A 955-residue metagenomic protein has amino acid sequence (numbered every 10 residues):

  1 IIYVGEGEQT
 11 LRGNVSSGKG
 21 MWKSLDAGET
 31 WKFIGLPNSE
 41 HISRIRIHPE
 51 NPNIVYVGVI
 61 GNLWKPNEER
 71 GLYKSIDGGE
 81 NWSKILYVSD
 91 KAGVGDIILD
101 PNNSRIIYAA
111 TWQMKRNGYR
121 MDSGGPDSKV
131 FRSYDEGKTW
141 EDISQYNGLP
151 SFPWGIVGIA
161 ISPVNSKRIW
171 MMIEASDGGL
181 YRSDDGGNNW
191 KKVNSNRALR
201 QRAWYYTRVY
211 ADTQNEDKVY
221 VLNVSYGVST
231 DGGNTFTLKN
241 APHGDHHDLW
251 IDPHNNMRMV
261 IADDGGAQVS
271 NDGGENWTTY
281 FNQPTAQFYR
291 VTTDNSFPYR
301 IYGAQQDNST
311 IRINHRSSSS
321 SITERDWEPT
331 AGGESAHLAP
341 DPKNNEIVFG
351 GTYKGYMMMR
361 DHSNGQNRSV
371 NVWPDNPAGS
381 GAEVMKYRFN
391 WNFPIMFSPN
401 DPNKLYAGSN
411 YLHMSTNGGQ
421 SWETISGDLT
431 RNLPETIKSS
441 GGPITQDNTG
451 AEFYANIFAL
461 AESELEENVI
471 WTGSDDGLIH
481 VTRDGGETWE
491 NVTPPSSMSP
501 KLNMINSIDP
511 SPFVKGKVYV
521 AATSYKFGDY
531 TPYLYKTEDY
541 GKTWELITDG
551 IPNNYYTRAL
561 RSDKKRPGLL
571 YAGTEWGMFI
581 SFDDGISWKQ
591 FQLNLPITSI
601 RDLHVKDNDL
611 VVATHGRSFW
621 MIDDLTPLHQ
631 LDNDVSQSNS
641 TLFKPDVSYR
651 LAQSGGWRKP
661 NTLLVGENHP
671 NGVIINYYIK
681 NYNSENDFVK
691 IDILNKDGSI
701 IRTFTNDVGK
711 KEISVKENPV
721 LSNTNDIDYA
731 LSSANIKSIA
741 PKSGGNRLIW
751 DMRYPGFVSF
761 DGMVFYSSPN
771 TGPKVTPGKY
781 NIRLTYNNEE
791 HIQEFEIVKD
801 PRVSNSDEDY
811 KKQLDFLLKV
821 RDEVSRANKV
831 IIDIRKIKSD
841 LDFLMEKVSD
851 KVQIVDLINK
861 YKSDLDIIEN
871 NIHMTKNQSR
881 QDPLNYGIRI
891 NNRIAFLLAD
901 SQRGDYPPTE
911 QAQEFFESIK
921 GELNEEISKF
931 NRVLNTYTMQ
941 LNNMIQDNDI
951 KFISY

Functional and structural regions predicted by a protein language model:
I1-L663, P670-N671, K716-P719: Beta-propeller blade termini and top-face loops
P374-G379, Y387-P394, N400, H413 (+11 more regions): C-terminal low-complexity, glycine/proline- and small-hydrophobic-enriched intrinsically disordered tails that act as
